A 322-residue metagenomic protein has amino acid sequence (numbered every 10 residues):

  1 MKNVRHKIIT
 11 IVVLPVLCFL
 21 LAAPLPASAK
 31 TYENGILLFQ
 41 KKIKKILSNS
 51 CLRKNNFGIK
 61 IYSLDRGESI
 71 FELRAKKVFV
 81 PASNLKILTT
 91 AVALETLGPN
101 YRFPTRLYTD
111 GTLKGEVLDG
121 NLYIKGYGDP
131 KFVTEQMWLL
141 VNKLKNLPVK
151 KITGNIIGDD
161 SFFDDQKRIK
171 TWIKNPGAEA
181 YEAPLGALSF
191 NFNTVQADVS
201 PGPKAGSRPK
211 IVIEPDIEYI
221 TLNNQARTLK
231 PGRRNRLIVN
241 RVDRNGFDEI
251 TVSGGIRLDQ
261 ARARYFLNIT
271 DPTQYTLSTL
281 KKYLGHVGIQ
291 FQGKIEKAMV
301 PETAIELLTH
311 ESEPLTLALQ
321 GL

Functional and structural regions predicted by a protein language model:
K2-V13: Bacterial N-terminal signal peptides that target proteins for export
I11-A22: Bacterial N-terminal signal peptides
A22, A27-T31: Boundary at the C-terminal end of the N-terminal hydrophobic targeting segment
K30-L47, T96-L322: Conserved serine DD-peptidase/penicillin-binding transpeptidase domain and beta-lactam-recognizing active-site
S48-L73, E296-K297: A short, well-structured edge-of-sheet supersecondary motif
N56-G58, K76-V78, N84, P104 (+1 more regions): A common structural microfeature
L64-R66, K76-V78, L85, T112-L113: Short active-site-proximal "capping" loops at secondary-structure junctions
E72-V92: Short active-site loop at a secondary-structure junction that contains or immediately precedes the catalytic residue(s)
